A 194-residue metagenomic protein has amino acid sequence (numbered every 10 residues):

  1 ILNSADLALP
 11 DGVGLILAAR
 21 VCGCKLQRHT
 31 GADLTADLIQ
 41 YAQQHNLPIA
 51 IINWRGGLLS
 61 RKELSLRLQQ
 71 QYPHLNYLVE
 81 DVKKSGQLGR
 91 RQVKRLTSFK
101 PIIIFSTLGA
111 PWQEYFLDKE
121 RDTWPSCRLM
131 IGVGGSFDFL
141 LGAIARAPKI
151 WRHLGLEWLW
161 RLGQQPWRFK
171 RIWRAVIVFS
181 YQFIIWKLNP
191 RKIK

Functional and structural regions predicted by a protein language model:
I1-A50, L58: Electropositive, gly/pro-rich neighborhoods at or near active sites that engage anionic ligands
P10, F105-S106: Redox-cofactor binding/interface segments in oxidoreductases and associated redox assembly factors
I16-R20, R146-K194: A transmembrane-helix-recognition feature enriched in membrane-embedded lipid enzymes and envelope glyco-/phospholipid
A18, Q113-E114, L140: Glycine/Thr-rich phosphate-binding loops of Rossmann-like dinucleotide-binding domains
H29-D33, I51, L96-I103, K149-W158: A polyampholytic, Gly/Pro-enriched intrinsically disordered region
I39-I103, E114-R128: Conserved nucleotide-cofactor-binding alpha/beta core module
V82-Q87, S126-Q164: Short, flexible loop segments at boundaries between secondary-structure elements
L108-Q113, S136-F137: Short glycine-rich anion-binding loops that position phosphate/pyrophosphate groups of nucleotides and phosphorylated
